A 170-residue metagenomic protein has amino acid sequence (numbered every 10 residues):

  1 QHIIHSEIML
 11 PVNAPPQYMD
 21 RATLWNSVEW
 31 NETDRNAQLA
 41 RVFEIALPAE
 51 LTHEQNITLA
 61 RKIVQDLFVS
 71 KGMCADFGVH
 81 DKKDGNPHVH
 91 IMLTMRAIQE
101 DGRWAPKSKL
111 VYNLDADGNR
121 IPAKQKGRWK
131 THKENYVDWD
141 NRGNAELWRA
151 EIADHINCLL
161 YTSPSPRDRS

Functional and structural regions predicted by a protein language model:
Q1-S163, R167-S170: N-terminal nicking endonuclease/strand-transfer module with a His-rich metal-binding environment and a catalytic Tyr
